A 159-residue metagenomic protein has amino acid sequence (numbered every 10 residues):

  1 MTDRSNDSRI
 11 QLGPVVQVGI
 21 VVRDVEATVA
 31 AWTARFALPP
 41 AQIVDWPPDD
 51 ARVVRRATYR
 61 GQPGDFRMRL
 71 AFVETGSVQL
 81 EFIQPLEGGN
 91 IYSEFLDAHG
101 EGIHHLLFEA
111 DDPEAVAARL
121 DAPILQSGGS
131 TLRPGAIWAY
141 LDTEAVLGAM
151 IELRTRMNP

Functional and structural regions predicted by a protein language model:
M1-A27, Q42, E101-F108, P159: N-terminal beta-strand motif that seeds the catalytic metal site of vicinal oxygen chelate
T2-R9, E81-Q84, E114, A118-P159: Vicinal oxygen chelate
D3-S5, I20, R35-T75: N-terminal strand-loop-strand beta-hairpin
S5, D45-Y59, G88-H99, I103 (+2 more regions): A cross-kingdom feature marking solvent-exposed beta-strand/loop segments within repeated, beta-rich binding/scaffold
V15-R23, R67-Q79, F95-D112: Vicinal oxygen chelate
A31-T33, R119-L120: Conserved active-site tyrosine of GNAT-family acetyltransferases
P40, G89-I91, V146-I151: Short loop/beta submotifs within extracellular cysteine-rich repeat domains
F82, G89-N90, D111: Conserved secondary-structure micro-motifs at functional edges
